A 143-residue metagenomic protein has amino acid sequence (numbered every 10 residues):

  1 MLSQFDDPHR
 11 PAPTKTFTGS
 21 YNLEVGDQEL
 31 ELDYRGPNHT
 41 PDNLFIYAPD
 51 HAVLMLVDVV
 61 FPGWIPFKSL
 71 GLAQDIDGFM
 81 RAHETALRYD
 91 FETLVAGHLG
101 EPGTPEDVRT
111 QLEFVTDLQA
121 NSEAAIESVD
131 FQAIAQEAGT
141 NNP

Functional and structural regions predicted by a protein language model:
M1-R35, D50, R81-H83, D90: Metallo-beta-lactamase
K15, K68, E106: Flexible, active-site-adjacent loop/turn segments at secondary-structure boundaries
F17, V60-P62, G100, V115: Amphipathic repeat-derived elements
E29-Y89, R109: Active-site-proximal loop/helix segments of hydrolase catalytic cores
M80-N141: Divalent-metal (often Zn2+) His-rich catalytic cores of metallo-beta-lactamase-fold enzymes
